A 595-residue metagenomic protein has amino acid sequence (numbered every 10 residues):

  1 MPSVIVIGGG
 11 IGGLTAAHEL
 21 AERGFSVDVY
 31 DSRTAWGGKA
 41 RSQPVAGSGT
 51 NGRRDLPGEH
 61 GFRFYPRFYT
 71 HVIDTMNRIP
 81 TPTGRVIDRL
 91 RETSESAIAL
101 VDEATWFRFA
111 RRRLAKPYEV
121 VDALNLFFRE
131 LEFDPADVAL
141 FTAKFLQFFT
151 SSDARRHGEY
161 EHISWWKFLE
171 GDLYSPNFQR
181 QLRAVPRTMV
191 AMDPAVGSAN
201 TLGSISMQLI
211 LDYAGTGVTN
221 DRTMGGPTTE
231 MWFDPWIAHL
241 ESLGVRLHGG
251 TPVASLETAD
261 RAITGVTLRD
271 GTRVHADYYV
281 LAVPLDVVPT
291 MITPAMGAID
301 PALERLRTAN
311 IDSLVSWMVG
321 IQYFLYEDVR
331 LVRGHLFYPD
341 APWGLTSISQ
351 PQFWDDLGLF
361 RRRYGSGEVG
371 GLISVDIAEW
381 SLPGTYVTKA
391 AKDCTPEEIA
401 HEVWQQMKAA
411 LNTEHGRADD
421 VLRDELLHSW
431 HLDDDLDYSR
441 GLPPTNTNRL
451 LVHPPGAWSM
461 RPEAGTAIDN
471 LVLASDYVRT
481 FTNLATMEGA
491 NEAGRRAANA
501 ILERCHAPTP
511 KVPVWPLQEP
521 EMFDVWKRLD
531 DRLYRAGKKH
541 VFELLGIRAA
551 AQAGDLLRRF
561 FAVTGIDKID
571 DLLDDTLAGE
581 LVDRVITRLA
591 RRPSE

Functional and structural regions predicted by a protein language model:
P2-V29: N-terminal Rossmann-like FAD-binding beta1-loop-alpha1 element of flavoenzymes
A21-S48: Glycine-rich FAD pyrophosphate-binding loop
T50-F141: Dinucleotide-binding Rossmann-like beta1-alpha1 core, especially the glycine-rich loop that anchors the ADP
F141-A259: Active-site/ligand-binding neighborhood in enzyme catalytic cores
A214-R222, A276-Y278, V283, V287-R461 (+6 more regions): C-terminal segments that line or cap access tunnels to active or ligand-binding sites in enzymes and enzyme-associated
L256-V274: Conserved beta-strand-loop-beta-strand element in the redox core of flavoprotein oxidoreductases
A500-D555: Active-site-proximal substrate-binding core of FAD-dependent oxidoreductases
E543-E595: C-terminal auxiliary extensions adjacent to catalytic cores
